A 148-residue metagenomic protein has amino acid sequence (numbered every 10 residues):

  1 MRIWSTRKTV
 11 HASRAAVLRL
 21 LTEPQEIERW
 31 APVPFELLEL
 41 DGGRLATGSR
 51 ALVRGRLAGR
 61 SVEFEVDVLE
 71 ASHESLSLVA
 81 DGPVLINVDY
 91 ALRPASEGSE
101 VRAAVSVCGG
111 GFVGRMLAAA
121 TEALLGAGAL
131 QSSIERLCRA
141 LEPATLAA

Functional and structural regions predicted by a protein language model:
M1-G42, A46, R139, A147-A148: Hydrophobic ligand-binding cavity/cleft-lining segments
S5-R7, E63-E65, N87-D89, A104: Well-ordered beta-strand positions in beta-sheet-rich domains
R7-H11, D67, V79, A91-R93: Generic structural detector for well-ordered beta-strands
A16, R29, S61-E63, V88-Y90 (+1 more regions): Short acidic, gly/pro-rich beta-turn/loop elements at beta-sheet edges and active-site/ligand-binding grooves
L38-V84, E100, S132-A148: Glycine-rich portal/gate segments that line the openings of hydrophobic small-molecule binding cavities
V79-S132: Beta-strand/loop substructures that line and gate deep hydrophobic ligand-binding cavities in soluble
